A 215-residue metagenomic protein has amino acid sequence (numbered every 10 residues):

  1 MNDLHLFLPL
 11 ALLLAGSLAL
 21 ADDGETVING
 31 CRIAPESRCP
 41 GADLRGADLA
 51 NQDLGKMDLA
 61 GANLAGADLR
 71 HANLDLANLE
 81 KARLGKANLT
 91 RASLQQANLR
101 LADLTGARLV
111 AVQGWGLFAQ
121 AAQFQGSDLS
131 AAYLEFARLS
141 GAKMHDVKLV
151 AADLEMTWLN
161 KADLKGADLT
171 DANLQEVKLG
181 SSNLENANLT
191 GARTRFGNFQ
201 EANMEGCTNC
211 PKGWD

Functional and structural regions predicted by a protein language model:
M1-L8: Bacterial N-terminal signal peptides that target proteins for export
L8-P9, A19: Cleavable N-terminal signal peptides
D22-D215: Tandem repeat scaffolds
